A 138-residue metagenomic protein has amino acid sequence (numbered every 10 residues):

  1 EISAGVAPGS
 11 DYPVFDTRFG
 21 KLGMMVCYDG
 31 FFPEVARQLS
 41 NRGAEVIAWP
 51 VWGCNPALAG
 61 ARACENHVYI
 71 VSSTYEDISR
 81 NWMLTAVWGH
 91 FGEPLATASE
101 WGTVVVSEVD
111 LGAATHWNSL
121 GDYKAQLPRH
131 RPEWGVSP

Functional and structural regions predicted by a protein language model:
E1-R42, S119-K124: Active-site catalytic loop in hydrolytic enzyme cores
V14, E76-P138: C-terminal beta-strand edge segments of enzyme domains
G30-V105: CN hydrolase (nitrilase-like) catalytic-core segments centered on the catalytic cysteine and neighboring Lys/Glu
